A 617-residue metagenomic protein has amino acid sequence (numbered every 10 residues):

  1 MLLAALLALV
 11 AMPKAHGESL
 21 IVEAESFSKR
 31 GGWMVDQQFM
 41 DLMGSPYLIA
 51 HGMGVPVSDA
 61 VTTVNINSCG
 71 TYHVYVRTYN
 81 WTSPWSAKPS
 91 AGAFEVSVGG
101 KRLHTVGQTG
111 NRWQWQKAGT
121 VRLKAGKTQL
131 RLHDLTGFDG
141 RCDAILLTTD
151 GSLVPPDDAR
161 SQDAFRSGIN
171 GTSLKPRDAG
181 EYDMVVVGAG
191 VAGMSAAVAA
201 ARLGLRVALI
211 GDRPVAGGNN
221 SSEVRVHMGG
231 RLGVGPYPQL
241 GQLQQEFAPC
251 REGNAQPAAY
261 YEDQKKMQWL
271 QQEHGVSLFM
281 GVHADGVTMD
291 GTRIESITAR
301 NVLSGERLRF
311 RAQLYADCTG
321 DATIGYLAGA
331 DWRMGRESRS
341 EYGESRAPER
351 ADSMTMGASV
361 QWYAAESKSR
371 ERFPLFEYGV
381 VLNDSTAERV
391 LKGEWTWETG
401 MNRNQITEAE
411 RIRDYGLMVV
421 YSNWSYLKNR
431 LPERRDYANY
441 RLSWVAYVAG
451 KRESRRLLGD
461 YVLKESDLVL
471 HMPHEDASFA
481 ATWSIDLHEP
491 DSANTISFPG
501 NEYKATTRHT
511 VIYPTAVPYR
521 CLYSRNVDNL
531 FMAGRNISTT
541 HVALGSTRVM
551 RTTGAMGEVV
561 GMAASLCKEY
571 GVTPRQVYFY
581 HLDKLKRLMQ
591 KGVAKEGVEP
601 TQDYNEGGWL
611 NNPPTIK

Functional and structural regions predicted by a protein language model:
L2-V10: Bacterial N-terminal signal peptides
L9-E18: Bacterial Sec-dependent signal peptides at the C-terminal "C-region" and cleavage site
G17-R177: Extracytoplasmic
G171-D178, N219, M280-A284, R293-S296 (+1 more regions): Flavin (FAD/FMN)-binding glycine-rich loop and adjacent Rossmann-like elements that form
D178-G190: Beta1/beta-strand and adjacent pyrophosphate-binding region of the FAD-binding site in flavoprotein oxidoreductases
G193: N-terminal Rossmann-fold NAD(P) dinucleotide-binding loop
A199, L205-R206, G211-T288, R333 (+1 more regions): Conserved N-terminal/central alpha/beta ligand/cofactor-binding core
